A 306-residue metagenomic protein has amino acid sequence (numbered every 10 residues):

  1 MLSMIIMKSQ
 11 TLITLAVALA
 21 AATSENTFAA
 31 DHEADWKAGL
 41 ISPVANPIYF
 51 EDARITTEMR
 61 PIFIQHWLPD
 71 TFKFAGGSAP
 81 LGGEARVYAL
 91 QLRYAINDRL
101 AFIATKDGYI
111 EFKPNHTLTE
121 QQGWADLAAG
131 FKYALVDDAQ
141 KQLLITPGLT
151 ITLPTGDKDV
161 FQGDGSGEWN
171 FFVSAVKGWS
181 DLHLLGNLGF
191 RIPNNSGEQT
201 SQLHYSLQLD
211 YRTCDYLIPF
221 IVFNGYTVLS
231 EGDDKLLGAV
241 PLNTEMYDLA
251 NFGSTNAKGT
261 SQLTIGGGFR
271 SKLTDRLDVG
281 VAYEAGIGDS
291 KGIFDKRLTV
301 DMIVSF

Functional and structural regions predicted by a protein language model:
M1-K37: Cleavable N-terminal export/targeting peptides
F28-N195, S201-F306: Transmembrane beta-barrel domains of Gram-negative outer membranes and organellar outer membranes
